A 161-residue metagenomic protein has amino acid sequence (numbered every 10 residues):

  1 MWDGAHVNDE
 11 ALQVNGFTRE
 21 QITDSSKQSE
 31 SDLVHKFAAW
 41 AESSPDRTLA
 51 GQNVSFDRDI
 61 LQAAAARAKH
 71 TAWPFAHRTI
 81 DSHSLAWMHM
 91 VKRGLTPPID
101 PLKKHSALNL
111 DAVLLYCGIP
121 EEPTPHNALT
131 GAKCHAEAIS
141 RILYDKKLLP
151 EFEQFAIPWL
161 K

Functional and structural regions predicted by a protein language model:
M1-Q62, D111-P120: Conserved non-catalytic scaffold segment of RNase H-like nuclease domains
T48-S55, D59-A65, P97-K161: Acidic, Mg2+-coordinating catalytic module of metal-dependent nucleases/exonucleases that use a two-metal-ion mechanism
A65-A76: A short alpha->loop->secondary-structure connector
T79-L102: Short alpha-helix plus adjacent loop in nuclease-associated cores
